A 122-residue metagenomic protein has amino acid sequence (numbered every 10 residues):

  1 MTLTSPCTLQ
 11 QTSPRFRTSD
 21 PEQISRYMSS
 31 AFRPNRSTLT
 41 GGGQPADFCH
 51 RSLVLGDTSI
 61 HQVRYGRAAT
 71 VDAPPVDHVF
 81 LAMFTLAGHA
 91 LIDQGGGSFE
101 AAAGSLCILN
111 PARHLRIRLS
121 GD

Functional and structural regions predicted by a protein language model:
M1-G56: A short, N-terminal "cap"/entry segment at the start of jelly-roll beta-barrel domains of the cupin/DSBH fold
Q44-D122: N-terminal regulatory/effector-sensing and dimerization cores that precede helix-turn-helix DNA-binding domains
